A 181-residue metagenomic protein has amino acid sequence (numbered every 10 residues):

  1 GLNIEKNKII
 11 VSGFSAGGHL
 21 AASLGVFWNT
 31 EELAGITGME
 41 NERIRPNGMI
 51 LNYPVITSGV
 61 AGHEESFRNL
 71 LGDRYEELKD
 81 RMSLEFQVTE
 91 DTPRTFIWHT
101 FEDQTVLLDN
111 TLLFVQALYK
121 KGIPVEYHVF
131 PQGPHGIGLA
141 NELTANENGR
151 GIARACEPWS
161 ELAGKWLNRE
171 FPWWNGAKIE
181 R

Functional and structural regions predicted by a protein language model:
G1-E65, Y75, K79-D80, L84 (+1 more regions): Primarily recognizes the serine-hydrolase "nucleophile elbow" in alpha/beta-hydrolase and SGNH/GDSL folds
I9, T95, V125: Hydrophobic anchor at the start of a short beta-strand that flanks the dinucleotide cofactor-binding loop
I50, F96-W98, H128: Hydrophobic/aromatic beta-strand patches that form the interior of the parallel beta-sheet core in alpha/beta enzyme
L84-T92: Conserved serine/cysteine hydrolase catalytic core
D91, F96-H99, D103: Short beta-strand/loop motif that positions the catalytic acidic residue of the alpha/beta-hydrolase fold
F101-Q104, Q132-P134: Acidic beta-to-alpha connecting loop that harbors the catalytic carboxylate
Q104-L113: Conserved alpha/beta-hydrolase "acid-adjacent" motif
L112-R181: C-terminal catalytic histidine-bearing segment of alpha/beta-hydrolase fold enzymes
